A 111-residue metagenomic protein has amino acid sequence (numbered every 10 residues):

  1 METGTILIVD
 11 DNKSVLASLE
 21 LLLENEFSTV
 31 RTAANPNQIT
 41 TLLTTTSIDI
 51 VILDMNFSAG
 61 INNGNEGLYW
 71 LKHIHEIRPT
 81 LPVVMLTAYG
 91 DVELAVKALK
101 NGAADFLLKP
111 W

Functional and structural regions predicted by a protein language model:
M1-L7, E20, N37: Non-catalytic signal-transmission and effector/linker regions of two-component phosphorelay proteins
K13-R31: Two-component/phosphorelay signaling modules centered on CheY-like receiver
T32-I50: Acidic, metal-coordinating helix/loop segments flanking the phosphotransfer/catalytic sites of two-component signaling
T44-T46, H73-L81, N101: Conserved phosphotransfer cores of two-component systems
G60-P79, K97: Short amphipathic alpha-helix used as the core "switch/output" element in two-component signaling
K109: A Lys-centered signature of the CheY-like receiver
